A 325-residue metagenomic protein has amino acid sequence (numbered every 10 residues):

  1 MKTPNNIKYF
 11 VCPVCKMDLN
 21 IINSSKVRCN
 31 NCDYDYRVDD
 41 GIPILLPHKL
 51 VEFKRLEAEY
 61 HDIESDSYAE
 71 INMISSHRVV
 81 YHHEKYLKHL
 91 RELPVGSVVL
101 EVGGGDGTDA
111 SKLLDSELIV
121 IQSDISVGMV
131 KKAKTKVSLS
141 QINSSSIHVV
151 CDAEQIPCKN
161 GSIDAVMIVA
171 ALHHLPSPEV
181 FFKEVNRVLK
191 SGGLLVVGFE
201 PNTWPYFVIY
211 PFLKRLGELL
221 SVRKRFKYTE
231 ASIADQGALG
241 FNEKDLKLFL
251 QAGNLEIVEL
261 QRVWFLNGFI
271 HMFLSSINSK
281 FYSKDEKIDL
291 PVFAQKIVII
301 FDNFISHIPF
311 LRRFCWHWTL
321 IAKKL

Functional and structural regions predicted by a protein language model:
P4-I7, L248, E259-L325: A C-terminal cap/extension of S-adenosyl-L-methionine-dependent methyltransferases that defines the acceptor-substrate
K8-V11, V38-P94, T108-K112, M129-K132 (+1 more regions): Conserved class I S-adenosyl-L-methionine
L100, G104-Q155: Class I SAM-dependent methyltransferase SAM/SAH-binding core
M167: A conserved beta-strand element that flanks and buttresses the S-adenosyl-L-methionine
A170-A171: Short catalytic micro-motifs in class I SAM-dependent methyltransferases
E179-S191: A short glycine-rich, Lys/Arg-flanked "PGG" loop and its adjoining helix->strand segment in the class I
L194-R223: Conserved class I S-adenosyl-L-methionine
T229-D245: Acceptor-substrate binding/catalytic loop of class I
